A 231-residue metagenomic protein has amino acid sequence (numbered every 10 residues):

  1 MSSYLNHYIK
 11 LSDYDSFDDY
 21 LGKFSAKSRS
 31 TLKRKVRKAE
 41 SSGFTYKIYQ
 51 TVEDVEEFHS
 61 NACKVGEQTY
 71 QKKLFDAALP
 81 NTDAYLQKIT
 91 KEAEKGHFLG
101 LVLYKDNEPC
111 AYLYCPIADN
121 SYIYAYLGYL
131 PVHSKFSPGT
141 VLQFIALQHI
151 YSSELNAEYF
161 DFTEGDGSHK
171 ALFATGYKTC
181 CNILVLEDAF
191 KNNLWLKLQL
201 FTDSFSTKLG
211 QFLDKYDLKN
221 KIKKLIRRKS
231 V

Functional and structural regions predicted by a protein language model:
M1-D15, Y159-D217, K221: Active-site/acyl-donor-binding loops of N-acyltransferases
M1-K135: A conserved beta-strand-loop-helix scaffold within acyl/acetyltransferase catalytic domains
M1-S2, N120-T179, L184-V185: Acyl-donor binding region in acyl/amide transferases
D15-S16, G43-Y46, P80-K88, F136-V141 (+4 more regions): Low-complexity, flexible helical/coil segments
L32-K35, Y70-L74, L127, F136-V141 (+3 more regions): Glycine-rich loops and low-complexity Gly/Arg-rich segments that provide flexible linkers or classic glycine-based
A62-T69, Y177, Y216, K229: Alpha-helix boundary/capping residues
K88-F98, Y122-G128, A146-E154, T202-Y216: Short secondary-structure transition/capping segments
I222-V231: Short linear elements at protein peripheries
